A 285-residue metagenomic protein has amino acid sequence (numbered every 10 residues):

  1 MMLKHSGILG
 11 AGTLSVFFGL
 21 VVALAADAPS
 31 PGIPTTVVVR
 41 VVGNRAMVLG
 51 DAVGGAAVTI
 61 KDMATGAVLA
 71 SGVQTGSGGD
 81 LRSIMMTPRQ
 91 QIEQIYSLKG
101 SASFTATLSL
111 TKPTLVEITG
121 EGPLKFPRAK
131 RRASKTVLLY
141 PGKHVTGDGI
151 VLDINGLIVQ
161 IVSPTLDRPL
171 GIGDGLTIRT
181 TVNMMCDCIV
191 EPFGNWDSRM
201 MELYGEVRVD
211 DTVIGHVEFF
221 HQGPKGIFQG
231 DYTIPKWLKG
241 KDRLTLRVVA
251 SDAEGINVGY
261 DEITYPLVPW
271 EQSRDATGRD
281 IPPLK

Functional and structural regions predicted by a protein language model:
G10-V21: Bacterial N-terminal signal peptides
V39-G50, T181-W196: Short amphipathic, basic-aromatic surface patches that mediate peripheral association with negatively charged
G50-A57, F193-L203: Short coil-to-beta strand junction motifs in C2/discoidin
A64-G72, V209-E218, N257-V258: Surface-exposed loop/edge segments in extracytoplasmic proteins
G79-F104, G223-Y232: Aromatic sugar-binding surface patches on proteins that engage polysaccharides or sugar-phosphate polymers
L110-R131, A250-G259: Short acidic/polar inter-strand loop motif in beta-rich domains
L138-V190, V268-K285: Short, compositionally biased P/S/T/A/G/V-rich stretches that sit at domain boundaries
T233-G240: Short, surface-exposed loop/turn segments at beta-strand-coil junctions that are enriched for proline with nearby
